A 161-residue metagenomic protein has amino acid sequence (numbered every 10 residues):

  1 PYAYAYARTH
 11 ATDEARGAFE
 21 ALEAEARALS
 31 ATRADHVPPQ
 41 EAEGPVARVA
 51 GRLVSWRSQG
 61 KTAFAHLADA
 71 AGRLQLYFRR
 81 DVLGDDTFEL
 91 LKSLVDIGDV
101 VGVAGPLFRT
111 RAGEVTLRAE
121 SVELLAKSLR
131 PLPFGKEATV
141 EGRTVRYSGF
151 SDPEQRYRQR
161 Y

Functional and structural regions predicted by a protein language model:
P1-Y161: Class II aminoacyl-tRNA synthetase catalytic cores and aaRS-like
